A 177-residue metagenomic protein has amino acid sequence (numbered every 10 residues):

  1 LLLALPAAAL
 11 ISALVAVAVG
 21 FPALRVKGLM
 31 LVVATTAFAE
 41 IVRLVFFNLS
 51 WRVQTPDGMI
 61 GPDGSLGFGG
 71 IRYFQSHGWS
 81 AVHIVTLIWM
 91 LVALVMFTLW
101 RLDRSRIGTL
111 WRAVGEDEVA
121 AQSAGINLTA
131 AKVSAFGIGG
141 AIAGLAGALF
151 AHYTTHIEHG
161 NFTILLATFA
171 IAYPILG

Functional and structural regions predicted by a protein language model:
L1-G177: Transmembrane alpha-helices and adjacent helix-loop boundaries
